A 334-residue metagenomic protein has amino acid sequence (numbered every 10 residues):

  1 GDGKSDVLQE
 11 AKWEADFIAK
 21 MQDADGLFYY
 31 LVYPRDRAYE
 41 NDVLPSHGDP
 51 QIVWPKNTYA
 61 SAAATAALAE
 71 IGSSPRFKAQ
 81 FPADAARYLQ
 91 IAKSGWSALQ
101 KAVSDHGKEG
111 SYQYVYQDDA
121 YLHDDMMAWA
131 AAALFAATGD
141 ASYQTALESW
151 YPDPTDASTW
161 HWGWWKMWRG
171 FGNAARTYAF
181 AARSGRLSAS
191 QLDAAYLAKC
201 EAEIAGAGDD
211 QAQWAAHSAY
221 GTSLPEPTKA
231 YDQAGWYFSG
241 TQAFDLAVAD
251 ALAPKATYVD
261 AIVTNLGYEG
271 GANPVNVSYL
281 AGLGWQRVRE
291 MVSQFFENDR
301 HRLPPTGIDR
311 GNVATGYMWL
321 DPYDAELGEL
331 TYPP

Functional and structural regions predicted by a protein language model:
G1, D16, Y33-I71, A120-S149 (+2 more regions): Aromatic (Trp/Tyr) and acidic
S5, Q9, D42-G95, A102: A conserved hydrophobic secondary-structure block that centers on an alpha-helix together with its immediately flanking
S5-L27: Carboxylate/His-rich catalytic cores and anion/metal-binding grooves
Q22-V32, S104-G107, G139: Proline-centered turn/helix-capping motifs that create local helix->coil transitions or kinks
A85, S104-D124: N-terminal carbohydrate-binding/catalytic regions of secreted carbohydrate-active enzymes
Y151-H161: Solenoid-like repeat scaffolds
W160-W168: Zinc-dependent metallopeptidase catalytic helix centered on the HExxH motif and its immediate flanking segment
A219-G221: Helix-rich interaction surfaces within compact, conserved domain-sized segments that mediate assembly or partner
